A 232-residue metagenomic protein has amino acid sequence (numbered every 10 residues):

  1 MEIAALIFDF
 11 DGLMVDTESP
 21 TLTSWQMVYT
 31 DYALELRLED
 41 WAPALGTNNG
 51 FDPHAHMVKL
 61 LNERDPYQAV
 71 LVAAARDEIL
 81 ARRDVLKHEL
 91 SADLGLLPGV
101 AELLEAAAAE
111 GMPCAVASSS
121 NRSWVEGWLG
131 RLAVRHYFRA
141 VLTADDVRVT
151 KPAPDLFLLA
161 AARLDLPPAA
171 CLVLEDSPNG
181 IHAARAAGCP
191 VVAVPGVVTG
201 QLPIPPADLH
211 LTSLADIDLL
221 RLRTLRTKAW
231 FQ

Functional and structural regions predicted by a protein language model:
M1-I3, E105-A108, N121-Q232: Asp-based, Mg2+/Mn2+-dependent phosphohydrolase catalytic module
E2-A101, E105-E110: N-terminal helical cap/lid subdomain that shapes the substrate entry/recognition surface in HAD-like hydrolases
G12-L13, E89-S91, M112, V116 (+2 more regions): Short, contiguous strand/loop micro-motifs
M14, L96, C114-A117, V149 (+1 more regions): Conserved SAM-binding loop
E35, P113, P190: Residue-level detector of anion-binding/catalytic polar loops
L90-G95, S119, A187-G188: Short, flexible loop segments at the rims of nucleotide/cofactor-binding pockets, characterized by
